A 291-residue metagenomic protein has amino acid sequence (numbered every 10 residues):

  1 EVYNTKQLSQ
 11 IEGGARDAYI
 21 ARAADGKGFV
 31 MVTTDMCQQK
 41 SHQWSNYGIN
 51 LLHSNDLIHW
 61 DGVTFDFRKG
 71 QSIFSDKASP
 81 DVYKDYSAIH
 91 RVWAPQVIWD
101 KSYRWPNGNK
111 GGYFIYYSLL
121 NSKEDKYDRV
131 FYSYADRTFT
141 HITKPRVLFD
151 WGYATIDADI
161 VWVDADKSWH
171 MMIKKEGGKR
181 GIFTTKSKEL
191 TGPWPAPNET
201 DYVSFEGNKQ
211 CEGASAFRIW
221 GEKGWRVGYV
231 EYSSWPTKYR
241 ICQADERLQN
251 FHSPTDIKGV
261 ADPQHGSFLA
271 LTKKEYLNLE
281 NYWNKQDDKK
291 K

Functional and structural regions predicted by a protein language model:
E1-K291: Carbohydrate-active catalytic/glycan-binding domains of CAZyme proteins, especially the secreted or lumenal ectodomains
